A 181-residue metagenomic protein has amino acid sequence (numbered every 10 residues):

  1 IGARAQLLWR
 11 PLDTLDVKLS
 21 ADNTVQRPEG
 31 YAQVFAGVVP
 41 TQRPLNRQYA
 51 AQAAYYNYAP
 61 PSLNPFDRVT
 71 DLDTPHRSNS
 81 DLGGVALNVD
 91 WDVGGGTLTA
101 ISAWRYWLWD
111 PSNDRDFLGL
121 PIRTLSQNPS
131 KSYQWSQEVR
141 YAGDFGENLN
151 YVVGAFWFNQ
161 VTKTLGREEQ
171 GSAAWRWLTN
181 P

Functional and structural regions predicted by a protein language model:
I1, P11, F66-V69, D73 (+2 more regions): Short sequence motifs at beta-strands and strand-loop junctions characteristic of Gram-negative outer-membrane
I1-Y31, F35-G37, T41, G83-L87 (+3 more regions): Transmembrane beta-barrel wall of Gram-negative outer-membrane proteins
G2, Q6, N23, R68-T74 (+3 more regions): Sparse, context-dependent recognition of short Cys/His-centered cofactor- or disulfide-binding micro-motifs
V17-T70, A103-W104, D110-L118, Q127 (+1 more regions): Outer-membrane beta-barrel and related beta-rich outer-membrane complex signature in Gram-negative bacteria
P28, A32, V69-I101: Solvent-exposed, charged interface segments at domain starts and junctions
S78-D81, D92-P181: Replace "related TpsB outer-membrane translocases also match" with "some related outer-membrane beta-barrels such as
